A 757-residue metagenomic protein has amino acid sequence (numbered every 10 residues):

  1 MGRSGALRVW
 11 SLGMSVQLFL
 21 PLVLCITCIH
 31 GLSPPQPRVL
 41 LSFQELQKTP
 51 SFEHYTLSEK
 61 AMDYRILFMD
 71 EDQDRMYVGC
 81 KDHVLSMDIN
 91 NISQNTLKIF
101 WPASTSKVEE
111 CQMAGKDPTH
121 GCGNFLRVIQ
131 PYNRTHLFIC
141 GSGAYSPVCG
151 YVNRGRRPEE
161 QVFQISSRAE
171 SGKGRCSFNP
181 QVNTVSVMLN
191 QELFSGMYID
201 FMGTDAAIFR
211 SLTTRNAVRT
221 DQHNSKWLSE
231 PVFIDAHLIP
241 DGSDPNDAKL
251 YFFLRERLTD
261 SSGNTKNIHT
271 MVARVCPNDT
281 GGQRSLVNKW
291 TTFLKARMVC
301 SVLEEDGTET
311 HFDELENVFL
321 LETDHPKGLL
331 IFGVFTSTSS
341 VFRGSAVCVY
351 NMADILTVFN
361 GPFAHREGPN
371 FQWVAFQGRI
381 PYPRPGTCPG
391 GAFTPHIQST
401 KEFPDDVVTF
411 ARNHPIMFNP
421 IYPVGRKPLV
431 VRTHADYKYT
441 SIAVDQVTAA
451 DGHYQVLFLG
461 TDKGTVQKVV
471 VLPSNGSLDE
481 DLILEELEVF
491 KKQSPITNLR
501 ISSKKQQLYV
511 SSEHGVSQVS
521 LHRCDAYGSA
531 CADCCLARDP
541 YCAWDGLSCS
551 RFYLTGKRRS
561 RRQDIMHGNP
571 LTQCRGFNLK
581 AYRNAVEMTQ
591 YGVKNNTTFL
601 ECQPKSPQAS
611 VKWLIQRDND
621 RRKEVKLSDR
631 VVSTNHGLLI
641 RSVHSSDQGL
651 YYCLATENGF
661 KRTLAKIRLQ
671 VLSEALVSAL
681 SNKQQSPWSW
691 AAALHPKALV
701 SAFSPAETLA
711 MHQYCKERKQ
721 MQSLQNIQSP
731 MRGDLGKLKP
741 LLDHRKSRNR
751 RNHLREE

Functional and structural regions predicted by a protein language model:
G2, A6-I501, K505, V510-Q518 (+4 more regions): Disulfide-stabilized extracellular ectodomains of secreted/luminal proteins, especially beta-rich
Q446, M588-G592, L627-L650, A655-G659: Extracellular beta-strand/loop-rich beta-sandwich domains predominantly from IgSF
L478-E486, S610-L639, S646, L742-N749: Immunoglobulin-superfamily Ig-like beta-sandwich domains in protein ectodomains
H522, K612-L614, L650-A675, N726-S729: Extracellular/luminal immunoglobulin-like beta-sandwich modules
A530, T598-L600, A609-V611, S646-T656: Conserved Ig-like domain signature around the intradomain disulfide
G546, R551-R575, T656-G659, A675-E757: Type I single-pass or GPI-anchored cell-surface glycoprotein architecture
F577-V586: Proline-enriched interdomain boundary motifs that mark the N-terminal boundary and often initiate the first structured
